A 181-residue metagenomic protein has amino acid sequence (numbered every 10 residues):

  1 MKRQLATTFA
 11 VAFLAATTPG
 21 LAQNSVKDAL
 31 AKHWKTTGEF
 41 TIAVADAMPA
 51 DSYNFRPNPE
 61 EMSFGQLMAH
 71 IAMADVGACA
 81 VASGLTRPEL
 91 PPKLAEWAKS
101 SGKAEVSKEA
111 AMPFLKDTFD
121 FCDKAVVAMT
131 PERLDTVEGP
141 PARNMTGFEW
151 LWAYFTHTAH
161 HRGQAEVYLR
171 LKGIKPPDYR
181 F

Functional and structural regions predicted by a protein language model:
M1-F9: Bacterial N-terminal signal peptides that target proteins for export
T8-T17: Bacterial N-terminal signal peptides
T18-Q23: Sec/Tat signal peptide C-region and signal peptidase I cleavage site
N24-A31: Short, low-complexity N-terminal intrinsically disordered segments enriched in polar/charged residues
A31-K35, E39-I42, S52-W97, G139-F181: Short, contiguous alpha-helical
F40, V44-A45, C79, F121 (+1 more regions): Well-ordered alpha-helical scaffold segments within catalytic/enzyme domains
K99-E138, T146-H157: Acidic/histidine-rich alpha-helical segments that form the ligand environment of transition-metal centers
